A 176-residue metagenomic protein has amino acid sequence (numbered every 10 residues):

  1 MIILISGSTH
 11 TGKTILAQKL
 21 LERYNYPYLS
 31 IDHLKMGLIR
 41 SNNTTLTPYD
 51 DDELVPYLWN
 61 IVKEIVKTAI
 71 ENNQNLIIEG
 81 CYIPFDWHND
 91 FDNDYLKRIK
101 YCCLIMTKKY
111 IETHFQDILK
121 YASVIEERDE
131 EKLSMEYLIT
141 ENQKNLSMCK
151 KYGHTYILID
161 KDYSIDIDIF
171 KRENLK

Functional and structural regions predicted by a protein language model:
I5: Hydrophobic anchor at the beta1->P-loop junction of P-loop NTPases
S8: P-loop (Walker A) phosphate-binding loop of NTP-binding proteins
T11: ATP-binding Walker
T14: Walker A/P-loop
Q18, E22-I61: Conserved substrate/cofactor phosphate-moiety recognition/catalytic segment in nucleotide-dependent phosphotransferases
E53-R98, C102-M106: Glycine-rich phosphate-binding loop used to anchor ATP phosphates in small-molecule kinases, encompassing both
I99-Q143: A glycine- and Lys/Arg-enriched "phosphate-lid" helix/loop adjacent to the NTP-binding pocket of small-molecule kinases
Q143-K176: NTP-dependent small-molecule kinase module
